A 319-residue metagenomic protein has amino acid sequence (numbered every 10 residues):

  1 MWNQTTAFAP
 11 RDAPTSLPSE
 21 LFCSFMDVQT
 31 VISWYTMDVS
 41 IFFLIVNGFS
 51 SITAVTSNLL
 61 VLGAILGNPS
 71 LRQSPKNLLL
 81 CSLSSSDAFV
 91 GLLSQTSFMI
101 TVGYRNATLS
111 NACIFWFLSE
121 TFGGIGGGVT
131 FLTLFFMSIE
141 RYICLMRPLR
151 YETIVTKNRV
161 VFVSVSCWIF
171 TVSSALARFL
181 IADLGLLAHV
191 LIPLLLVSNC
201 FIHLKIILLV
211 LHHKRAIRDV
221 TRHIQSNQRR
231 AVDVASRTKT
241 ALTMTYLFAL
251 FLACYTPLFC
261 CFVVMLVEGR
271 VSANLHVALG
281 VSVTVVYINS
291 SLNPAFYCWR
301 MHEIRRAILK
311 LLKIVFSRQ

Functional and structural regions predicted by a protein language model:
M1-L60, R318: Extracellular N-terminal segment of 7TM GPCRs
T36-S51, Q73-F136, G185-H189: Extracellular TM2-ECL1-early TM3 structural module of rhodopsin-like
S50-A54, S82-S94, G128, R159-A175 (+3 more regions): Alpha-helical transmembrane segments of multi-pass membrane proteins
S85, L208-L258: Intracellular effector-coupling site of seven-transmembrane GPCRs, centered on the ICL3-to-TM6 transition
N106-T108, L176-V190, V267-V277: Membrane-lumen (extracellular) interface motif
G127-V165, C298: Class A GPCR helix-loop hinge within the 7TM core
F170-L208: Extracellular-loop-to-transmembrane junctions of the mid-late helices
S198-I202, L242, L250-V263, L279-Q319: Seventh transmembrane helix
